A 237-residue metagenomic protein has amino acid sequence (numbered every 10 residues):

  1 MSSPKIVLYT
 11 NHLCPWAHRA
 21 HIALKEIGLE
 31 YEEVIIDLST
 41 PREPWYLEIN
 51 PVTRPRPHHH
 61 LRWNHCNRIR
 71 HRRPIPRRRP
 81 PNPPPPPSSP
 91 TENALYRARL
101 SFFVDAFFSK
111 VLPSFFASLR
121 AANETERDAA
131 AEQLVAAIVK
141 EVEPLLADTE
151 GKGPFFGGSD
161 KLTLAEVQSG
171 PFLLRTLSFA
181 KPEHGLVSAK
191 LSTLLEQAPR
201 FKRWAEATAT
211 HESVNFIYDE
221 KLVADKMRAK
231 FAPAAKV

Functional and structural regions predicted by a protein language model:
M1-P154: GST-like domain detector, emphasizing the conserved glutathione-binding G-site in the N-terminal thioredoxin-like
M1-V7, K230-V237: Eukaryotic N-terminal targeting leaders
I36, N215-D225: Acidic carboxylate-rich catalytic motifs and surrounding loops in phosphoryl-/glycosyl-chemistry enzymes
N82, P144-G158, K181-E183, H211-Y218: Surface-exposed helix-capping loop/turn segments at secondary-structure junctions
S89-T91, L119, A129-E132, P182-R203: Short alpha-helical "patches" and their helix-cap loops
V139, P144-E150, S169, R175-T176 (+2 more regions): Charge-biased low-complexity scaffold regions
G157-L186, L194-K202: GST superfamily/GST-like fold recognition
R200, A207-S213: Acidic, serine/threonine- and proline-rich low-complexity regulatory tracts
